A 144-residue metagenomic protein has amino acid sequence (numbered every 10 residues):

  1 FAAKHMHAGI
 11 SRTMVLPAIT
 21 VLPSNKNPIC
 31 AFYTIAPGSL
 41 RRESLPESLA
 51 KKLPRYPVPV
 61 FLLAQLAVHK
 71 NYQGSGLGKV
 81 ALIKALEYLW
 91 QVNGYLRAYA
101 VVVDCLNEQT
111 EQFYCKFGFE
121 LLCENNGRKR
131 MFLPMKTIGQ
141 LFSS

Functional and structural regions predicted by a protein language model:
F1-S75, K79-V101, L106, E111-S144: Non-catalytic substrate-recognition and accessory regions of acyl/acetyltransferase enzymes
